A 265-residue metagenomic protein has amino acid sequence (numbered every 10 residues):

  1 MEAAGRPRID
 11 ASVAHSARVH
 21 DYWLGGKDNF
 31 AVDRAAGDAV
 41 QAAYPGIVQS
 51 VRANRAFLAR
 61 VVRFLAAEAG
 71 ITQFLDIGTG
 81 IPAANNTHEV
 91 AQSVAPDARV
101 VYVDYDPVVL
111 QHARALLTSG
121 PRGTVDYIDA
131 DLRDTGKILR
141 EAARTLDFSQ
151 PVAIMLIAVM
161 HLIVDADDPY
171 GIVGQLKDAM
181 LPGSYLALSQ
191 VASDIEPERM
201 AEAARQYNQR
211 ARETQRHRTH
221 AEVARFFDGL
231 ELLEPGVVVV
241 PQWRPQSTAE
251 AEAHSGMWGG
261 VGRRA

Functional and structural regions predicted by a protein language model:
M1-A130, T135-G136, R140-F148, K177 (+1 more regions): Rossmann-like AdoMet
T124-D126, V152-L156, I172-V173, A179-V191: Conserved beta-strand signature within the Rossmann-like core of class I S-adenosyl-L-methionine
L132-R133, A142-Y170, L176: A short SAM/SAH-binding and catalytic strip from SAM-dependent methyltransferases
D147, L181, D228: Short conserved AdoMet
V159-L162, V191-I195: Short "lid" loop at the C-terminus of a central beta-strand within the Rossmann-like core of SAM-dependent
P197-R212: Short, glycine-/aromatic-enriched active-site segment of Class I SAM-dependent methyltransferases
T214-V237: Short alpha-helix
G236-A265: Core SAM-dependent methyltransferase catalytic element
